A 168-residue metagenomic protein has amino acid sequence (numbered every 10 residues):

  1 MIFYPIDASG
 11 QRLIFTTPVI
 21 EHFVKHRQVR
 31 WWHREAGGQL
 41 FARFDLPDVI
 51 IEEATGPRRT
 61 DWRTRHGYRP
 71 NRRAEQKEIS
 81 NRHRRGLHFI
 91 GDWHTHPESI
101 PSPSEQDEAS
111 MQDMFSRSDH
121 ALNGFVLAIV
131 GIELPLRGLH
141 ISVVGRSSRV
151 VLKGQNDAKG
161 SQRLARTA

Functional and structural regions predicted by a protein language model:
M1-F89, E98-A168: Conserved beta-strand-loop surface patch within small alpha/beta domains used for substrate/adaptor or ligand engagement
H94-H96: Histidine-centered divalent metal-coordination motifs
